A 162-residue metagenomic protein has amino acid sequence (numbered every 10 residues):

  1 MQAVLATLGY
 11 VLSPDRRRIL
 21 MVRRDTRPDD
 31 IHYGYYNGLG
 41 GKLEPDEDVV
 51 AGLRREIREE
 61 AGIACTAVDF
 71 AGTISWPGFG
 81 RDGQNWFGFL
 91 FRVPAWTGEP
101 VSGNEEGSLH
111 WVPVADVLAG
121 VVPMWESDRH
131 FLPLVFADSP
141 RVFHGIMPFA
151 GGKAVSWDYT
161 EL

Functional and structural regions predicted by a protein language model:
M1-L20, K42: Conserved N-terminal beta-strand and adjoining loop/helix that marks the start of the Nudix/MutT-like hydrolase domain
V4, Y33, G38, C65 (+1 more regions): Short connector loops at helix/strand junctions that flank enzyme active sites, especially segments positioning acidic
Y10, M21, G88-R92, L109-W111: Conserved hydrophobic/aromatic beta-strand scaffold that supports enzyme active sites
D15, W76-E99, V114, P133-S139: Active-site-adjacent beta-strand/loop module that shapes the phosphate/pyrophosphate-binding cleft
I19-E59, V155-L162: Conserved Nudix-box catalytic region and its N-terminal flanking loop in Nudix hydrolases and closely related
I63-G72: A short coil-to-beta-strand element that immediately follows conserved catalytic motifs
V101-L134, S156-L162: NUDIX/MutT-family hydrolases
A137-L162: Charged phosphate-binding loop/patch that engages nucleotide di/tri-phosphates or the phosphate backbone of nucleic
